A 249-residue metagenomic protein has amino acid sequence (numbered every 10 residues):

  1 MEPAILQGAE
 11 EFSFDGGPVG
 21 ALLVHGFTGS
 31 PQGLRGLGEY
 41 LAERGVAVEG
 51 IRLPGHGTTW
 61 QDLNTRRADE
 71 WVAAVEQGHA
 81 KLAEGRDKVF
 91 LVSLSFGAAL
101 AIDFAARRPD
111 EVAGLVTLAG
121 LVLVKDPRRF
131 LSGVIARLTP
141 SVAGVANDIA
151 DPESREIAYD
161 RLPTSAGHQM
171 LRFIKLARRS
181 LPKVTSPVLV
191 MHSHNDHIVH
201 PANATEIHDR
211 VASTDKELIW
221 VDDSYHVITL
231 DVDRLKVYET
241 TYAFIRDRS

Functional and structural regions predicted by a protein language model:
A4-T59: Short, surface-exposed "cap/lid" segments of acyl-processing enzymes
L37, S186, H200-D209, W220: Short alpha-helix in the alpha/beta-hydrolase fold that links the catalytic acid
A47, T205, D209-V227: Catalytic histidine neighborhood in serine/cysteine hydrolases with alpha/beta-hydrolase-type architecture
T59-F90: Catalytic nucleophile-loop/oxyanion-hole region of alpha/beta-hydrolase and closely related hydrolase-like folds
S93-G97, A101: Gly/Ala-rich beta-loop-alpha elbow adjacent to hydrolase catalytic centers
V116-D126: Active-site nucleophile loop of the alpha/beta-hydrolase fold
V184, V190-H192, D196: Short beta-strand/loop motif that positions the catalytic acidic residue of the alpha/beta-hydrolase fold
D222-S249: Catalytic active-site module of serine/aspartate enzymes centered on a nucleophile-bearing elbow/loop
